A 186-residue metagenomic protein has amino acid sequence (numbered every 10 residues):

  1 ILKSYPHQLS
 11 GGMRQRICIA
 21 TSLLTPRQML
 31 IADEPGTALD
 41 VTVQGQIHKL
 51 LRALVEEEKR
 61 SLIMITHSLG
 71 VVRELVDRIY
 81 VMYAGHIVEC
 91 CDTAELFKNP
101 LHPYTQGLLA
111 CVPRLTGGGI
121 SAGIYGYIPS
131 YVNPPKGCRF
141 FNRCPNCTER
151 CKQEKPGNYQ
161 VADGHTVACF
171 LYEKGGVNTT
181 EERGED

Functional and structural regions predicted by a protein language model:
Y5, E34-P35: Walker B catalytic motif
Y5-L9, M13: Conserved ABC ATPase signature
L24-Q28: A short, proline-enriched helix->beta-strand linker immediately N-terminal to the Walker B motif in ABC-type P-loop
I31, L39-G119: P-loop NTP-binding/switch modules centered on Walker-like glycine-rich loops
C90-D186: Short catalytic/signature loops enriched in Gly
